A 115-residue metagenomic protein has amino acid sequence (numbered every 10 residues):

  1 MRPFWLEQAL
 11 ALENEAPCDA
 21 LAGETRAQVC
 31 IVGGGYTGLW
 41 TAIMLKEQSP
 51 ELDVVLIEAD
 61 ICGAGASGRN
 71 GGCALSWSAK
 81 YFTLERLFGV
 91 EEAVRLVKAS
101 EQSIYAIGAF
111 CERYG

Functional and structural regions predicted by a protein language model:
M1-V29, E47-D53, A79: Extreme N-terminal leader/targeting segments of oxidoreductases
T25, G34, L96, S100: Aromatic-acidic/polar surface patches that form glycan- and anion
G33-T37, A59: Glycine-rich Rossmann-fold phosphate-binding loop(s) that bind the pyrophosphate of adenine dinucleotide cofactors
K46-R69: Glycine-rich FAD pyrophosphate-binding loop
G65, R69-A99: Glycine-rich active-site loop/strand segments that organize a redox cofactor
K98-G115: A conserved beta-strand/loop capping segment in the N-terminal third of enzymes that catalyze redox or closely related
